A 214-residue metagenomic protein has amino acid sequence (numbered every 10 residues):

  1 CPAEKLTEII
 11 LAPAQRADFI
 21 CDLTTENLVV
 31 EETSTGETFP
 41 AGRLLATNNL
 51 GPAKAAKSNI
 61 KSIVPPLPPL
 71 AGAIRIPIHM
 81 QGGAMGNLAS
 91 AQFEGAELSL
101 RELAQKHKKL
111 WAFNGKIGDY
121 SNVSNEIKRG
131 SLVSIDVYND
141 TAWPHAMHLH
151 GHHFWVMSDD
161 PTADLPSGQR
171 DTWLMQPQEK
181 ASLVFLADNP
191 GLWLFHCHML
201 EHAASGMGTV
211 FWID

Functional and structural regions predicted by a protein language model:
C1-G72, D159-R170: Histidine- and aromatic-rich segments of cupredoxin/plastocyanin-like copper-binding domains
C1-L6, Q81, A89-D214: Active-site pocket scaffolds in enzymes
Q15-A17, P40, I74, S131 (+2 more regions): Residues that flank catalytic or metal-binding motifs in active/ligand-binding sites
A17, E26-N27, G86, W143-P144 (+1 more regions): Short beta-strands and strand-coil junctions in structured, solvent-facing domains, enriched
D18-F19, P77, A146-H148: Structural recognition of the beta-strand scaffold that forms the well-ordered cores of secreted hydrolase catalytic
P66, N87-S90: Protein C-terminal end segments and domain termini
P69-A73, E126-R129: Surface beta-strand/loop "capping" patches
G72-G82: Short amphipathic
